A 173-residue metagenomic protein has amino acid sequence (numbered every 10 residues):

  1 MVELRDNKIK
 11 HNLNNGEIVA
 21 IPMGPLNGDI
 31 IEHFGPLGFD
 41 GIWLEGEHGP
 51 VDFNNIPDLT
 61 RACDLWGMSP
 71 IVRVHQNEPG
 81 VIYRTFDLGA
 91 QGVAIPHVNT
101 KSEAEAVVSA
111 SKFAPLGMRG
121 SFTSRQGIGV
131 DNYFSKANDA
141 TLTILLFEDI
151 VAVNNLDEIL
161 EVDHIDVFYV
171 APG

Functional and structural regions predicted by a protein language model:
M1-G173: Expand to "…catalyze enediolate/carbanion chemistry for C-C bond making/breaking, isomerization, decarboxylation
